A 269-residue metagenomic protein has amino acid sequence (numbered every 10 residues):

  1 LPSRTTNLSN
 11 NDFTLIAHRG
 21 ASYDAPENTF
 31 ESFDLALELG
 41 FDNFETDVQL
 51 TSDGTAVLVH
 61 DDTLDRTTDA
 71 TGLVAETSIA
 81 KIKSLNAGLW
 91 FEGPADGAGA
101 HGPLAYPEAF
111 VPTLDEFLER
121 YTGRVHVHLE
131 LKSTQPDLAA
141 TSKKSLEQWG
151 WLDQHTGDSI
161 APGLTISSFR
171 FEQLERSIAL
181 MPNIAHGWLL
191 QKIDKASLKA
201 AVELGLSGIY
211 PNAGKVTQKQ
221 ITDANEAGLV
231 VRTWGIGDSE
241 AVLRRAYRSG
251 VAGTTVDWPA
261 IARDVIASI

Functional and structural regions predicted by a protein language model:
L1-I269: Phosphate-group recognition and catalysis centered on beta-loop-alpha active-site segments
